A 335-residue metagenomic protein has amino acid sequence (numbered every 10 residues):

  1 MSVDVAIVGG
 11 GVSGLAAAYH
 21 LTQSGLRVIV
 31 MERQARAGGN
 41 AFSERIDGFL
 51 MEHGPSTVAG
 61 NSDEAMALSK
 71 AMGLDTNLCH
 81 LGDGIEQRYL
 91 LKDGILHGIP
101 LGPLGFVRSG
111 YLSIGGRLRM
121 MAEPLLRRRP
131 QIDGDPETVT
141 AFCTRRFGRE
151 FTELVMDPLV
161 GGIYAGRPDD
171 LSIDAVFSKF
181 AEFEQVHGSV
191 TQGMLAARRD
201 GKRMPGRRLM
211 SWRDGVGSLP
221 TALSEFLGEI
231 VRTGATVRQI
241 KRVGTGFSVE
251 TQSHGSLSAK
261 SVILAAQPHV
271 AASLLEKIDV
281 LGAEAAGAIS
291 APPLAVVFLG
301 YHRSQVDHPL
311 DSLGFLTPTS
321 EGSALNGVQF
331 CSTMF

Functional and structural regions predicted by a protein language model:
V3, P55, T76, A259-K260: Local beta-strand N-terminus motif with an aromatic residue
V3-V30: N-terminal Rossmann-like FAD-binding beta1-loop-alpha1 element of flavoenzymes
S13, R36, H269: Conserved Rossmann-like nucleotide-cofactor binding loop
Y19, Q23, S43, E225 (+3 more regions): Short, well-ordered alpha-helices that flank and scaffold nucleotide-derived cofactor binding pockets
T22-I46: Glycine-rich FAD pyrophosphate-binding loop
D47-Q131: Dinucleotide-binding Rossmann-like beta1-alpha1 core, especially the glycine-rich loop that anchors the ADP
G84-Q87, A122-K241, A259: Active-site/ligand-binding neighborhood in enzyme catalytic cores
A235-F335: Mid-domain catalytic core of redox enzymes that form a hydrophobic substrate pocket/lid adjacent to a catalytic redox
